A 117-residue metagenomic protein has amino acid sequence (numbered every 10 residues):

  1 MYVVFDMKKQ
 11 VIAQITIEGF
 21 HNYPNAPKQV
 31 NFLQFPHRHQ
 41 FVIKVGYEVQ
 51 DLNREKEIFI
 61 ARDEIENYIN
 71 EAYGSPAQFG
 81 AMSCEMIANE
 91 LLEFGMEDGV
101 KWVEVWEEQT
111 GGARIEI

Functional and structural regions predicted by a protein language model:
M1-I117: Charge-rich, low-complexity N-terminal segments
